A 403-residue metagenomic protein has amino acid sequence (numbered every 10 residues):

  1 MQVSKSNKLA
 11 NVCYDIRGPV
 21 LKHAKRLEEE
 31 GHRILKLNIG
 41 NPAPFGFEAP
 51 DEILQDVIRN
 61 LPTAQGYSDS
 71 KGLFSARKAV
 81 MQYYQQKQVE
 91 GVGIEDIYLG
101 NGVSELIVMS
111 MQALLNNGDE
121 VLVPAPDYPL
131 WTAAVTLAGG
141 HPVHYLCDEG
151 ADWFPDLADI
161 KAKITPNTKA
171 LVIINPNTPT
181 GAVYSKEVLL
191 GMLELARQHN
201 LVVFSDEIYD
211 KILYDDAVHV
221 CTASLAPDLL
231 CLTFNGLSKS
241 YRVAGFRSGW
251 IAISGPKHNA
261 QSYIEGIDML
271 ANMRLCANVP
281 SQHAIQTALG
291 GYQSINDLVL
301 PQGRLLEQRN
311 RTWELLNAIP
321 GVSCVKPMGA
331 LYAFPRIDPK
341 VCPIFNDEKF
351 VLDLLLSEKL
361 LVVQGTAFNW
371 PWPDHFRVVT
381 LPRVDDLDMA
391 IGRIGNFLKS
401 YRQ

Functional and structural regions predicted by a protein language model:
Q2-G102, M109, C276, A288-G291 (+1 more regions): N-terminal small-domain helix-loop-helix segment of the aminotransferase-like
L27-E30, A138, Q198-H199, L229 (+3 more regions): Helix C-cap/helix->beta junction micro-motif
Q86, K161-A162, P343-K349, D353-V362 (+1 more regions): PLP-dependent enzyme catalytic core of the Aspartate aminotransferase-like
A113-V135: Conserved PLP-anchoring active-site segment centered on the Schiff-base-forming lysine
L137-V143: A short helix-loop-beta submotif of the ANL/AMP-binding
V143, D148-H219: Active-site phosphate-binding strand-loop segment of PLP-dependent enzymes
S224-G303, W313-E314, L398: Conserved core segment of the aminotransferase class I/II
Q286, Q302-W313, C324-D338, W372: Conserved glycine-rich beta-strand-loop-beta hairpin in the small C-terminal domain of fold type I
